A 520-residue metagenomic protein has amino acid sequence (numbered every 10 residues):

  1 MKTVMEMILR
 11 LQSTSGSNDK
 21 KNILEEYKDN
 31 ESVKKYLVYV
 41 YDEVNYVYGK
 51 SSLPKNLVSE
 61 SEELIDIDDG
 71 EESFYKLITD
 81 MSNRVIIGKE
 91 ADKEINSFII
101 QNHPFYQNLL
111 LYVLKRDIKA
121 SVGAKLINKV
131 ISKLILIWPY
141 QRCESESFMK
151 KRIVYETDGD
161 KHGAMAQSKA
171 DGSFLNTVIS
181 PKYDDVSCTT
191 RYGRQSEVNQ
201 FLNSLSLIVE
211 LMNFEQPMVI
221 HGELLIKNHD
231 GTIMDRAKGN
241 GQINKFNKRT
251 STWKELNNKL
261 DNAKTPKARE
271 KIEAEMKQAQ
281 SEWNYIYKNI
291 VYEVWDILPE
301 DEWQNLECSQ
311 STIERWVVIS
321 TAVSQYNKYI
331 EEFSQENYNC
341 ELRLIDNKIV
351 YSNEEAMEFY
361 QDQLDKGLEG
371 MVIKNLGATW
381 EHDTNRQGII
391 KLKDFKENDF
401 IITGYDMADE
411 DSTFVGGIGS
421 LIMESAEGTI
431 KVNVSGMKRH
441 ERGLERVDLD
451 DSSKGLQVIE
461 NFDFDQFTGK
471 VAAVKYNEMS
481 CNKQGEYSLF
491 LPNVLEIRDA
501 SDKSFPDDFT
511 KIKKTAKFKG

Functional and structural regions predicted by a protein language model:
M1-I243, N247-A274, Q280-I297, D301-E302 (+7 more regions): N-terminal nucleic-acid-engaging modules of covalent nucleotidyltransferase systems
V122-S145, L344-K396: Amphipathic alpha-helical
E215, L444-A473: Short nucleic-acid-contacting surface segments enriched for D/E, G, S/T with interspersed K/R
I290-V294, E300-Q325: Extended accessory regions or peripheral subdomains of proteins
F395-D411: Structural detector for short beta-strands of small beta-barrel domains
E410-I422: Short aromatic-glycine-enriched beta-strand elements
Y476-N482: Short, charged beta-turn/beta-strand-edge "cap" motif at the junction between a beta-strand and an adjacent loop
